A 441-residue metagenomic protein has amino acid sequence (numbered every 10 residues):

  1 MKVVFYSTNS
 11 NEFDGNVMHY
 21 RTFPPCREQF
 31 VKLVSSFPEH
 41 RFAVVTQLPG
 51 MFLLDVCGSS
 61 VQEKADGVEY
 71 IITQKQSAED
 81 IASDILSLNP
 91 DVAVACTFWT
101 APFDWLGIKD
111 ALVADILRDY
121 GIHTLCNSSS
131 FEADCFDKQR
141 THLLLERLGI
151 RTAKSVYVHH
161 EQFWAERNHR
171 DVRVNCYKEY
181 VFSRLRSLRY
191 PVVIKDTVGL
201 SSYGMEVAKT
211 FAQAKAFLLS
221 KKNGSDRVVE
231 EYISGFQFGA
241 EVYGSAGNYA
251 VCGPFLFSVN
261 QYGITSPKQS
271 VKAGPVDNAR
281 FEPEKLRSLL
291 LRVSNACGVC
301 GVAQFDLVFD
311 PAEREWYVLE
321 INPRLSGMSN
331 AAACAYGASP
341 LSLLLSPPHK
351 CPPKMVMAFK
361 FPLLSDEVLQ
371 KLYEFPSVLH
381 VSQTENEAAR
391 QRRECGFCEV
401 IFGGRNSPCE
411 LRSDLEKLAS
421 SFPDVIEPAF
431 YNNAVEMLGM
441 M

Functional and structural regions predicted by a protein language model:
M1-L125, W164-R167, N406, E427-Y431: ATP-binding N-terminal substructure of ATP-dependent carboxylate-amine bond-forming enzymes
V4, D134-V228, I233-S234, A246 (+2 more regions): Active-site nucleotide/adenylate-binding loops and adjacent lid/helix of ATP-dependent enzymes
C96, V158, F255, D306: Conserved residues at the C-terminal ends of beta-strands
E231-G298, N322-H349: ATP-dependent carboxylate/phosphate-activation module, predominantly the ATP-grasp catalytic core and closely related
G244-Y249, D310-E313, R405: Short acidic-glycine loop/turn motifs at beta-strand connectors
C300-A312: A short glycine-rich, hydrophobically flanked beta-strand micro-motif that places a catalytic Asp/Glu for divalent metal
L345-M441: Peripheral (often C-terminal) accessory segments that flank ATP-dependent C-N-forming ligase machineries
